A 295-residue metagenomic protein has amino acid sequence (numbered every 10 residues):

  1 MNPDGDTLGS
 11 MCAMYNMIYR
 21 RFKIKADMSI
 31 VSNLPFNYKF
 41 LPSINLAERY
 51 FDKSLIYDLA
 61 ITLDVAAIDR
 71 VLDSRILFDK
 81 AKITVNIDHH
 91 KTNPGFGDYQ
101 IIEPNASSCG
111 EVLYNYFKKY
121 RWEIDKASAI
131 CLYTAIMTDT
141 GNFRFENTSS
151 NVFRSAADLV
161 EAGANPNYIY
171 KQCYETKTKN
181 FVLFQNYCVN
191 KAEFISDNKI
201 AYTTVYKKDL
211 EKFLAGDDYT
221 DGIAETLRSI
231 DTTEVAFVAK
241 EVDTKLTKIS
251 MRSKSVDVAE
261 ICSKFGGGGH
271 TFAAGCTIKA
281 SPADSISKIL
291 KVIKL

Functional and structural regions predicted by a protein language model:
N2-P3, V65-I68, H90-T92, K207-K208 (+1 more regions): Short glycine-rich anion-binding loops that position phosphate/pyrophosphate groups of nucleotides and phosphorylated
G5-M11, I68-L72: Short glycine/serine/threonine-rich phosphate/pyrophosphate-binding segments that cradle anionic phosphate groups
T7-K39, R49, K53-L59, T138-L295: Hydrophobic helix-and-loop "lid/oligomerization" segment in the mid-to-C-terminal part of catalytic domains
I44-Y99: Active-site cofactor/cluster-binding pocket
D52-L55, I76-D79, N93-P94, I124-K126 (+3 more regions): Solvent-exposed alpha-helices and their adjacent loops that cap or buttress functional pockets in soluble metabolic
F78, E111-W122, K126, F237-S253: A short, flexible low-complexity segment enriched in Lys/Arg and Gly/Pro that occurs in N-terminal basic tails
T84-N86, Q100-I101, I200-Y202, V238: Conserved beta-strand scaffold positions in the cores of enzyme catalytic domains, especially in NTP/NDP-utilizing
H89-S155: Short alpha-helices
